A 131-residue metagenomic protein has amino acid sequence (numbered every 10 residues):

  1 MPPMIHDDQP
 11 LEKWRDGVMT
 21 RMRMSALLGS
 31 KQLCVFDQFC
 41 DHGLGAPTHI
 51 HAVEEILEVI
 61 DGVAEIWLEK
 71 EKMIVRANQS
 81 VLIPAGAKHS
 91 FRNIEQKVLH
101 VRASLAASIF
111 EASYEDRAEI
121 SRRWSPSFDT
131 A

Functional and structural regions predicted by a protein language model:
M1-L33, S113-A131: A short, N-terminal "cap"/entry segment at the start of jelly-roll beta-barrel domains of the cupin/DSBH fold
F36-H51: Conserved short histidine dyad/triad with adjacent acidic residue
T48, I66-W67, I83, H89-E95: Short beta-strand His + acidic residue motifs that chelate non-heme Fe in jelly-roll/DSBH and cupin folds
A52-V53, E71, A87-K88, K97: A generic "binding-loop/recognition-motif" signal
E54-E55, V59-A64: Glycine- and acidic-residue-biased ligand/ion/polar-headgroup-sensing regions
K70-A85: Short acidic-glycine-tyrosine-enriched beta hairpin
L82, Q96-Y114: A short hydrophobic beta-strand segment most commonly corresponding to one strand of the jelly-roll/cupin
